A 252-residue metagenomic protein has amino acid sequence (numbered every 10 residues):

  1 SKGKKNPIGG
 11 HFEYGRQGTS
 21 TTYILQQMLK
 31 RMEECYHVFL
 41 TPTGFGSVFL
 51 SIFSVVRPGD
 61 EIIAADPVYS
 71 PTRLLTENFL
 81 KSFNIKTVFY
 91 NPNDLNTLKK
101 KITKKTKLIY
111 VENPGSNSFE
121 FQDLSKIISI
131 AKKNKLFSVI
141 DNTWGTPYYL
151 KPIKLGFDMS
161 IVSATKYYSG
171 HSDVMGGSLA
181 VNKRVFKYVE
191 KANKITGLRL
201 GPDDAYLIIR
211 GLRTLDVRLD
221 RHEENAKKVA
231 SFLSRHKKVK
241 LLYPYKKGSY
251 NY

Functional and structural regions predicted by a protein language model:
S1-G46, L74-N78: Conserved N-terminal alpha-helix of the aminotransferase class I/II PLP-enzyme fold
H37-H236, G248: Conserved PLP-enzyme active-site core in the AAT-like
L241-Y252: Conserved PLP-binding catalytic core of the aspartate aminotransferase-like
